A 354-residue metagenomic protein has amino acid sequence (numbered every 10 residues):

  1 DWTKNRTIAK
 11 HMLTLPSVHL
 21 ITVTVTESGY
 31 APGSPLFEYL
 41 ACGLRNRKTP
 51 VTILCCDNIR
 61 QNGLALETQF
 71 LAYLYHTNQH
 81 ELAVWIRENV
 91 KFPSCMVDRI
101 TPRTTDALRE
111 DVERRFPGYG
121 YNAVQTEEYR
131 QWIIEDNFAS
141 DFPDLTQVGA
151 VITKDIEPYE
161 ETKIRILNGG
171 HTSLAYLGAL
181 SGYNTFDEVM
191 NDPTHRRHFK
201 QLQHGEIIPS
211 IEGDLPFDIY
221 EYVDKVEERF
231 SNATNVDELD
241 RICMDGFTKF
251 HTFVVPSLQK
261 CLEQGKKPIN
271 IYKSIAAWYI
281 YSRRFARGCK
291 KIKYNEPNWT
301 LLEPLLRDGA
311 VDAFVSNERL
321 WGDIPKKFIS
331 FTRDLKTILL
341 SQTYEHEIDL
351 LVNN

Functional and structural regions predicted by a protein language model:
D1-N354: Substrate/ligand-engaging "lid" and interaction regions
